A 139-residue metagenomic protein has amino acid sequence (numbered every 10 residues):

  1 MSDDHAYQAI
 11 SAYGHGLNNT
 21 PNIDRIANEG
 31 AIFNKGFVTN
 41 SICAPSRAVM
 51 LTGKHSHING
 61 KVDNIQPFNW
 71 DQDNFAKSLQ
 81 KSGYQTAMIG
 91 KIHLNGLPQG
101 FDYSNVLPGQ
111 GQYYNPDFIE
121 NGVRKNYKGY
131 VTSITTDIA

Functional and structural regions predicted by a protein language model:
M1-A139: Formylglycine-dependent sulfatase
